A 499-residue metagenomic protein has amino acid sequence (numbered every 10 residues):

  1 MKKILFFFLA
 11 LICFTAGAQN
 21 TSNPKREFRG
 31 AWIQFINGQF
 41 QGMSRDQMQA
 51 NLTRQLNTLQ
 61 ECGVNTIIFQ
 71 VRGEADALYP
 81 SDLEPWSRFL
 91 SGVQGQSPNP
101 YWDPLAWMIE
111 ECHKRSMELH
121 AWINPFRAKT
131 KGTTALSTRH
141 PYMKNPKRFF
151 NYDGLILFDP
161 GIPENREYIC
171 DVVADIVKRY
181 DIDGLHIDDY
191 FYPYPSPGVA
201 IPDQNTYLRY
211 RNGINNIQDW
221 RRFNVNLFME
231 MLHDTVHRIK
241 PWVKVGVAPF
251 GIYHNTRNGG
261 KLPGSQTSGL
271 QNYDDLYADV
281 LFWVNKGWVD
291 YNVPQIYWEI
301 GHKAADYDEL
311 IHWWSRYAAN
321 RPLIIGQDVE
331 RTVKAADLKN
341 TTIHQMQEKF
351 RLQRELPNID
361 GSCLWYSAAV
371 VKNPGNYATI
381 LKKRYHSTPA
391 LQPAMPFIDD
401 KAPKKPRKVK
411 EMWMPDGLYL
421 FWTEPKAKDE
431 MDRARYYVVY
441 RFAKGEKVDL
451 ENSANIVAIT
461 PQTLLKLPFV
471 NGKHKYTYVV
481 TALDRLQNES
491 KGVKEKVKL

Functional and structural regions predicted by a protein language model:
R26, Q34, G38-A50, A121 (+3 more regions): Active-site-adjacent "subsite" loops/lids of carbohydrate-active enzymes
A50-A77, R179-I182, F282: Catalytic domains of carbohydrate-active enzymes, especially glycoside hydrolases
G63-N99: Aromatic-lined carbohydrate-binding/catalytic grooves of carbohydrate-active enzymes
A77-G92, R127-Y152, D189-N212, N258-S268: Aromatic- and acidic-residue-enriched segments that line the glycan-binding/catalytic groove of carbohydrate-active
E164-V172, K178-I187, F191-Q266, L270-I296 (+2 more regions): Active-site neighborhood of glycoside hydrolase catalytic domains
Y277-K303, A319-F397: Substrate-binding cleft of secreted/luminal carbohydrate-active enzymes
N376, I380-M431, Q487-L499: Pro/Thr/Ser/Gly-rich low-complexity, intrinsically disordered linker/stalk tracts
L467-S490: Beta-strand-rich modules
